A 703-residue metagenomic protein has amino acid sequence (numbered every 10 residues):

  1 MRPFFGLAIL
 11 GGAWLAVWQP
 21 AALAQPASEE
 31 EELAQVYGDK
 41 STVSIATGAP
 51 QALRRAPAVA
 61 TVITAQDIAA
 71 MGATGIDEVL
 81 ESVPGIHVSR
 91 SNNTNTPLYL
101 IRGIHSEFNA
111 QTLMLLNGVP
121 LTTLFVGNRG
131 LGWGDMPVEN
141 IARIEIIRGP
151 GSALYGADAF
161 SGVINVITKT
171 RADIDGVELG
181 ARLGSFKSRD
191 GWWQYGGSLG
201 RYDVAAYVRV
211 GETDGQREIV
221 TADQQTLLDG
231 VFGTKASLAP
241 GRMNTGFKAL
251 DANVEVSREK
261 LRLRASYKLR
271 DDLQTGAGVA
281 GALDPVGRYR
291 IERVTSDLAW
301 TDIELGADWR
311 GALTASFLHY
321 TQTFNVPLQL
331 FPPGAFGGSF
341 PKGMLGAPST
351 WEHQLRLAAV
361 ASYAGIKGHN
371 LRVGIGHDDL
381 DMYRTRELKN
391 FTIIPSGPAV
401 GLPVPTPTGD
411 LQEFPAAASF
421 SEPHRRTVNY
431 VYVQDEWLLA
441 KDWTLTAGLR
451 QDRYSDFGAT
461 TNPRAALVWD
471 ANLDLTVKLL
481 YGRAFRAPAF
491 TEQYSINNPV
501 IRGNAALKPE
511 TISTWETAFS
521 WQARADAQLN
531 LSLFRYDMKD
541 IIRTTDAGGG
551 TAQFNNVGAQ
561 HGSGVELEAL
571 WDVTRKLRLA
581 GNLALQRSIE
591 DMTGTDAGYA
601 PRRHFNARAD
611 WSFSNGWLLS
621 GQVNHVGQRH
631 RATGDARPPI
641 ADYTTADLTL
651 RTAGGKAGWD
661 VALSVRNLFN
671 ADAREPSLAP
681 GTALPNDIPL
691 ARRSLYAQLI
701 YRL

Functional and structural regions predicted by a protein language model:
R2-A73, D77-E81, D302, D308: N-terminal Sec signal peptide and the immediately downstream disordered periplasmic leader that contains the TonB box
G6, G196, L250, Y289 (+4 more regions): Conserved C-terminal beta-signal and adjacent last beta-strands/turns of outer-membrane beta-barrel proteins
I45, A52, A60, D77-T123 (+1 more regions): Extracytoplasmic beta-strand/coil segments of soluble accessory domains associated with Gram-negative outer-membrane
P120-R148: Short acidic/polar hinge/loop motifs at secondary-structure boundaries that mediate gating or recognition
A153, N165, D173-I174, G180-R182 (+3 more regions): Periplasmic-side early beta-strands and strand-to-turn transitions of outer-membrane beta-barrels
E255-D271, I291-F457, V468-N472, A527-L533 (+1 more regions): Face-selective signature of the C-terminal outer-membrane beta-barrel domain
A312-S316, Y320-Q322, D470, D474-K478 (+6 more regions): Membrane-embedded beta-barrel scaffold of Gram-negative outer-membrane proteins
L438-T444, N530-D537, N555-T633, I700-R702: Gram-negative outer-membrane beta-barrel transporters
